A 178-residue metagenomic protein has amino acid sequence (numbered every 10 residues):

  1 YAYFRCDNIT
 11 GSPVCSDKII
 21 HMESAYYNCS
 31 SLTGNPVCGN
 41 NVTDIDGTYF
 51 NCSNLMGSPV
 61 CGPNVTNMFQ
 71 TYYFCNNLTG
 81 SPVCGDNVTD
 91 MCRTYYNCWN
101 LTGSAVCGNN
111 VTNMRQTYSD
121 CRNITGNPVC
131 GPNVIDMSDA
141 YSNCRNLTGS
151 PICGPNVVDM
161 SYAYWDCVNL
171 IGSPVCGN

Functional and structural regions predicted by a protein language model:
Y1-N178: Solvent-exposed loop and capping/linker segments of extracellular ligand-binding repeat ectodomains
